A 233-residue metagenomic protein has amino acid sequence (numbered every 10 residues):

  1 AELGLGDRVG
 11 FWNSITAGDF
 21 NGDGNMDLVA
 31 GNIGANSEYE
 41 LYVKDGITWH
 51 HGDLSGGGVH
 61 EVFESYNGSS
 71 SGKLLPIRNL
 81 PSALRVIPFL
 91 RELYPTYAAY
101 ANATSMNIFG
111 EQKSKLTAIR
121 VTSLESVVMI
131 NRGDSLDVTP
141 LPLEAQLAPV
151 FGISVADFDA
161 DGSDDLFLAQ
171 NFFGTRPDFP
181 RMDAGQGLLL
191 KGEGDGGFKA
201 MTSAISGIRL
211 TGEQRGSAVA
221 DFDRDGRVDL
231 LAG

Functional and structural regions predicted by a protein language model:
A1-G233: Beta-propeller-forming repeat regions
